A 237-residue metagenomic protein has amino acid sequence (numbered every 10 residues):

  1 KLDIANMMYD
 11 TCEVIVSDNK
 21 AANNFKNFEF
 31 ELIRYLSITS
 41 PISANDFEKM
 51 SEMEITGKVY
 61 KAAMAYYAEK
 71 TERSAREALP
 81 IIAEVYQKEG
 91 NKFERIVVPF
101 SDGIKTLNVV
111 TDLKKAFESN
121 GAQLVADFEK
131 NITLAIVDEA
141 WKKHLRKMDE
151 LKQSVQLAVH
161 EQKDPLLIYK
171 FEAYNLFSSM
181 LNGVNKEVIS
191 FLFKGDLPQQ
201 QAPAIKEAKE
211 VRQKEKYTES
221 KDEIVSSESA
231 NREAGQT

Functional and structural regions predicted by a protein language model:
K1-Q236: Extended, charged helical/alpha-beta scaffold domains that provide interaction surfaces
